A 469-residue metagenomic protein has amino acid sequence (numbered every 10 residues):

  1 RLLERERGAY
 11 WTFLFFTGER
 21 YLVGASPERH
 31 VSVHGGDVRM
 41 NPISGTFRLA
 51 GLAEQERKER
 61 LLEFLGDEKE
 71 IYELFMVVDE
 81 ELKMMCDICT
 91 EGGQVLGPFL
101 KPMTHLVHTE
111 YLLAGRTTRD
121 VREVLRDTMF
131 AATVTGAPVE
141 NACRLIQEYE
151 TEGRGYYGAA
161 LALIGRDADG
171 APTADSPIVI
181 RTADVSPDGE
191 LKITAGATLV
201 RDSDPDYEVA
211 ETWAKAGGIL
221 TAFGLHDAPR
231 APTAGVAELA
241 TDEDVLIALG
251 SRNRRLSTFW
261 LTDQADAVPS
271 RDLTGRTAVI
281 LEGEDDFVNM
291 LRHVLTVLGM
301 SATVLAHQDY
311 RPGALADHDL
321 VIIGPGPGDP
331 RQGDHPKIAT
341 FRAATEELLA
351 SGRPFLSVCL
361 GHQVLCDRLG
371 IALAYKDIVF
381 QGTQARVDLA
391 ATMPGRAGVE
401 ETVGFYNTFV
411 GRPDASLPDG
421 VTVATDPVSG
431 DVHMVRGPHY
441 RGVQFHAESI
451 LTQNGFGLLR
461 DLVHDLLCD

Functional and structural regions predicted by a protein language model:
L2-I71, G165-A195: An anion-binding catalytic pocket shared by soluble metabolic enzymes
R57-Q147, G224: Contiguous alpha-helical scaffold segments within structured protein domains that host functional hotspots
Y111-E243: Conserved hydrophobic core element of enzyme catalytic domains
L220-F223, D227, R368-L369, L459-D469: Short, hydrophobic alpha-helical segments
D242-A267, E448-D469: Acyltransferase
S270-A278: A short, charged/proline- and glycine-enriched loop that marks the coil->beta-strand transition at the N-terminal
T277, D285-V358, Q363, L369: Flexible gly/pro-rich beta->alpha loop and the following alpha-helix that scaffold active-site loops
R342-E347, P354-V358, Q363-G457, D461: Pocket-forming structural segment of enzyme catalytic cores
